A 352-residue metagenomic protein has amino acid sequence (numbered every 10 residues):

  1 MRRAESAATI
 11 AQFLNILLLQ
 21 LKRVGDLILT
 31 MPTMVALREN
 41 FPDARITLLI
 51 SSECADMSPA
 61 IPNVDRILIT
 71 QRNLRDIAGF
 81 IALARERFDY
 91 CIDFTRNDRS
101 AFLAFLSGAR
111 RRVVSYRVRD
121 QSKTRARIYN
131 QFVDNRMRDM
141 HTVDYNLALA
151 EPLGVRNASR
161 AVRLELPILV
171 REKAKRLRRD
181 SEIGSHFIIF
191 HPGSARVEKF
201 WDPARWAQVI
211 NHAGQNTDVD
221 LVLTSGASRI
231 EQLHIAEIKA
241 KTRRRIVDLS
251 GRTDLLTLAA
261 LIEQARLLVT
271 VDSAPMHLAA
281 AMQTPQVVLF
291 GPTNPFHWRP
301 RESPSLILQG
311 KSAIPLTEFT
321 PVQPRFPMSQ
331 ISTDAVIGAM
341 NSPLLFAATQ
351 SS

Functional and structural regions predicted by a protein language model:
M1-S352: Catalytic machinery of carbohydrate-active enzymes, primarily nucleotide-sugar-dependent glycosyltransferases
